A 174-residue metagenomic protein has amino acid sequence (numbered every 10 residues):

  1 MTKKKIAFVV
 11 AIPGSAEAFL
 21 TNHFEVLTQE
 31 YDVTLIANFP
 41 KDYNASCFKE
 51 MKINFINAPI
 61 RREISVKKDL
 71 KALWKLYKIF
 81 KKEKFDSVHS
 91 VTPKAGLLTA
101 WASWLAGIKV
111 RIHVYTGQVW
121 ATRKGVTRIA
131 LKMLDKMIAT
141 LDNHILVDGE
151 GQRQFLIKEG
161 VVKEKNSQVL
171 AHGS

Functional and structural regions predicted by a protein language model:
T2-L20: Nucleotide-activated donor-dependent transferases that construct or modify glycoconjugates
K3, Q29-K68, K82, K163-A171: Conserved nucleotide-sugar phosphate-binding/catalytic loop shared by glycosyltransferases and other
K4-V10, S103-V119, L146: Active-site proximal beta-strand in glycosyltransferases
I12, F19, I36-N38, V91 (+3 more regions): Replace "coordinates the UDP/GDP/TDP-sugar" with "coordinates nucleotide-activated sugar donors
G14-Q29, K41-A45: Short amphipathic alpha-helix
E17-T21, K67-W74, K109-V110, V119-L141: Nucleotide-sugar donor phosphate/pyrophosphate-binding loop at the beta->alpha transition of glycosyltransferases
I56-N57, K136, T140-S174: Donor nucleotide-sugar binding/catalytic pocket of nucleotide-sugar-dependent glycosyltransferases
S90-G96: Short His-centered aromatic/hydrophobic patch
